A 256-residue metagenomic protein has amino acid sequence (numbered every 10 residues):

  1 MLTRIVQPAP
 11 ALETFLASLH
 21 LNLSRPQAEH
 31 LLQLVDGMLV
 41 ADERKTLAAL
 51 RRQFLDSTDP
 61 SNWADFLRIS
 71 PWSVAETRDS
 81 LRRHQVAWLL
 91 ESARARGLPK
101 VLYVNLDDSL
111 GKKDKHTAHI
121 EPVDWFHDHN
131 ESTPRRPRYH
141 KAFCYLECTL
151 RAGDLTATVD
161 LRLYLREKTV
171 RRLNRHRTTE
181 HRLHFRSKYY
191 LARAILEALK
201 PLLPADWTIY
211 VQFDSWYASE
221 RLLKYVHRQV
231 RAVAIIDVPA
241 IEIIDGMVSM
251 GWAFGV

Functional and structural regions predicted by a protein language model:
M1-V74: Gly/serine-rich nucleotide phosphate-binding loop at the start of the catalytic core of nucleotide/ADP-ribose-handling
Q33, F143-L146, Y190-E197: Short, contiguous clusters of charged residues that form electrostatic/catalytic patches at enzyme active sites, used
F54, D107-L110, A152, S215-Y217 (+1 more regions): Short, flexible loop/turn elements at secondary-structure junctions
P71-K168: Active-site-proximal, Lys/Arg-enriched surface segment that forms a nucleic-acid-binding/basic interface patch
K112-K115, T156-A157, E167-R172, A218-L222 (+1 more regions): Short, well-ordered, mixed-charge alpha-helical segments that flank or form enzyme active sites
H176-V256: An internal, acidic/charged active-site-proximal segment that coordinates divalent cations and/or engages
